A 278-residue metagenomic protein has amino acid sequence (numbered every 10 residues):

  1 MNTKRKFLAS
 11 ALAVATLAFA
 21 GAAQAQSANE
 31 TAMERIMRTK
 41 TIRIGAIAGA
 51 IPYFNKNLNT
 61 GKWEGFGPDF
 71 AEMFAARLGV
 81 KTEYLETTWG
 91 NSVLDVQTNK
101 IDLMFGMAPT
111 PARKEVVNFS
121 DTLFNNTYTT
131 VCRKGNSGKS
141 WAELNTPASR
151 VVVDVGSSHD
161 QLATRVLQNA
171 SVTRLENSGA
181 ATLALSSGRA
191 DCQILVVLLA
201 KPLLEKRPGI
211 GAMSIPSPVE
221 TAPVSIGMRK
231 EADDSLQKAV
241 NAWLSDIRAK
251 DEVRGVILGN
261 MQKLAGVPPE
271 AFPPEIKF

Functional and structural regions predicted by a protein language model:
Q26-M107, E115: Extracytoplasmic small-molecule ligand-binding "clamshell" domains of the periplasmic binding protein/Venus flytrap
Q26-S27, S158-L175, A212-S214, L244-F278: Ligand-binding clefts/hinges and TM-proximal coupling segments of bilobed small-molecule sensing domains
E30, P68, Y84-L94, G138-K139 (+3 more regions): Short helix-initiation/N-cap motifs at beta->coil->alpha
A48, N125-C132, V197-L244, K263-F278: Periplasmic-binding protein-like
F54-L58, A71-V80, A142-N145, H159-E176 (+1 more regions): Ligand-binding cleft/hinge of the Venus flytrap
P68-R77, A142, S157, A222-L264: Extended ligand-binding regions for polar small-molecule ligands
N91-L94, M107-V116, L162-R165, S186 (+1 more regions): A ligand-binding cleft/hinge motif common to bilobed small-molecule-binding domains
C132-R150: Flexible hinge/capping segments at coil-to-helix
